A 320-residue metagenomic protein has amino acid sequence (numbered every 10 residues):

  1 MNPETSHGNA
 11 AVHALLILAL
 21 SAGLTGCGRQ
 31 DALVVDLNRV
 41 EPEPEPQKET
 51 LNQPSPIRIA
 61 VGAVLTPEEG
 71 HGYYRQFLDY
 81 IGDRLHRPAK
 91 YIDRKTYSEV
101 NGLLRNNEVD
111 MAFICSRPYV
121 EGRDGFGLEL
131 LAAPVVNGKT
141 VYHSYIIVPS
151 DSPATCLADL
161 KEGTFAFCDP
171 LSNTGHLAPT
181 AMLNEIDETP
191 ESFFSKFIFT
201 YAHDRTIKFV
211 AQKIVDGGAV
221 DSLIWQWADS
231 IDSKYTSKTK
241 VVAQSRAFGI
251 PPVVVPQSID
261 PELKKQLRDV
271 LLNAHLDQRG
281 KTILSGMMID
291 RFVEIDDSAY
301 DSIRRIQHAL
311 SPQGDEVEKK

Functional and structural regions predicted by a protein language model:
N2-P3, N9-V12, L16-E99, R105 (+1 more regions): N-terminal hydrophobic or amphipathic helices and topogenic motifs
G62, V136-Y145, T200, S233-L271 (+2 more regions): Periplasmic-binding protein-like
V64, I114-P118, V136, P149-S152 (+4 more regions): Solvent-exposed coil/turn segments that connect beta secondary-structure elements in extracytoplasmic/periplasmic
S98-A112, G125-F126, A158-D159, H203-L223: Short helices/loops that flank or line small-molecule/ion binding pockets
G127-G138: A structural signal for short loop-to-beta-strand junctions that line the ligand-binding cleft of periplasmic/secreted
V148-D169: Flexible hinge/capping segments at coil-to-helix
G163-E262: Pocket-lining segment of extracytoplasmic ligand-binding domains
